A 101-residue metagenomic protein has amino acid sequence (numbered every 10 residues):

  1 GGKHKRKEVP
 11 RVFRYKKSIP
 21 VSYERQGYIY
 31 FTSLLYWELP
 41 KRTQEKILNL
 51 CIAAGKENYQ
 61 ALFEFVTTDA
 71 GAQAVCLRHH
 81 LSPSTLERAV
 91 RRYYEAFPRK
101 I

Functional and structural regions predicted by a protein language model:
G1-A53, Q73-A74, H79-H80, T85 (+2 more regions): N-terminal interaction/assembly modules
A53-A70: Short amphipathic alpha helix immediately N-terminal
